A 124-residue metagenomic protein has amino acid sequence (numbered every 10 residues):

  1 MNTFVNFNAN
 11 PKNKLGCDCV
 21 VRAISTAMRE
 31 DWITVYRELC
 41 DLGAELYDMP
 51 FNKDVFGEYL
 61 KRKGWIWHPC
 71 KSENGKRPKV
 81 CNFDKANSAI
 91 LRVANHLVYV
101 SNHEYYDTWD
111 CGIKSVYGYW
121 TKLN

Functional and structural regions predicted by a protein language model:
M1, L123-N124: Short intrinsically disordered terminal tails
M1-D48, K53-G64: Active-site nucleophile-adjacent alpha helix/oxyanion-hole segment immediately C-terminal to the catalytic cysteine
L42-N95, S101-D110, S115-Y117, T121-L123: Conserved active-site-adjacent core of cysteine acyl-enzyme catalytic domains
